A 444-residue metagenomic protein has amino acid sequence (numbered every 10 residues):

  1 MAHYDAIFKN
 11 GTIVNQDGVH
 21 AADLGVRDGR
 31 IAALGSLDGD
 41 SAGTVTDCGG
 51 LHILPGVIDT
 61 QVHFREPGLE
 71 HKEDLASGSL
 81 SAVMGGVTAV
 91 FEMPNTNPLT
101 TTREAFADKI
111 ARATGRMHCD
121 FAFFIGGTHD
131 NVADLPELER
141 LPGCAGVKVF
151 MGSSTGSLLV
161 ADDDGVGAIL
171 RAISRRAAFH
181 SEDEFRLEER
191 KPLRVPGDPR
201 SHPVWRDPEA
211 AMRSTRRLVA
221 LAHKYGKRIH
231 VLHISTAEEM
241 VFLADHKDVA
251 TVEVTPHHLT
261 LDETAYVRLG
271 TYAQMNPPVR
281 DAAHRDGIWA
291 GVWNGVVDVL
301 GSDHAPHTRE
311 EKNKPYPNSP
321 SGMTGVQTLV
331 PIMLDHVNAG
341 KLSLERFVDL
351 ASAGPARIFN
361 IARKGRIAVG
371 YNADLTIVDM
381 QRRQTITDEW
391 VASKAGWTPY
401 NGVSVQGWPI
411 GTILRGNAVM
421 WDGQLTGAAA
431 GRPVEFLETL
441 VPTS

Functional and structural regions predicted by a protein language model:
M1-G56: Histidine-rich, glycine-flanked metal-binding segment
G11, G29, G50, Q61 (+14 more regions): Divalent metal-coordination and catalytic microenvironments
L51-R116: Metal-associated gating/positioning segment near the N- to mid-region
H63-K72, F91-R103, F123-D134, F150-A161 (+3 more regions): Divalent metal-binding segments
A111-G127: A glycine-rich helix N-cap at a beta->alpha junction
A133-L300: Histidine/acidic residue-rich metal-binding segments in metalloenzymes
P199-G226, Y272, N294, V299-L300 (+1 more regions): His/Asp/Glu-enriched, well-ordered alpha-helical/loop segment that forms or immediately abuts the divalent-metal
P315-N318, V369-E435: C-terminal cap of metal-dependent C-N hydrolases
